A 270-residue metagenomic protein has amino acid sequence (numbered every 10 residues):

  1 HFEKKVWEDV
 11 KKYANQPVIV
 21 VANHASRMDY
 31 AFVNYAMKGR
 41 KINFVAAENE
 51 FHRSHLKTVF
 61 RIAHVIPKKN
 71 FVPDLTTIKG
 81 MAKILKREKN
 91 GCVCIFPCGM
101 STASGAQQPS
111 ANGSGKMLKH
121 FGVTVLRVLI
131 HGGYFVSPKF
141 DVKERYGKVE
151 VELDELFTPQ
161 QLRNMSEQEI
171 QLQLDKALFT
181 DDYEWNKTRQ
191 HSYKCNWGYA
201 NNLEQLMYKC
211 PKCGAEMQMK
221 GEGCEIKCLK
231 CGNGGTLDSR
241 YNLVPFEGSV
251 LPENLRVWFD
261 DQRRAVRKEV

Functional and structural regions predicted by a protein language model:
H1-L172, R189-Q190, W197, K212-C213 (+1 more regions): Soluble catalytic domains of membrane acyltransferases
N23, Y183-K187, M219: Intrinsically disordered or highly flexible coil/loop and linker segments, enriched in small and charged/polar residues
A47, T158-Q161, Q218, T236-R240 (+1 more regions): Short, solvent-exposed coil/turn linker segments
L85, L174-L178, R263-V266: Hydrophobic, Leu/Ile/Phe/Ala-enriched alpha-helical segments that form helix-helix packing faces
I170-W185: Short, structured interface segments
H191, N196-V250: Cys/His-rich short segments
P245-V270: Anionic N-terminal interaction surfaces
